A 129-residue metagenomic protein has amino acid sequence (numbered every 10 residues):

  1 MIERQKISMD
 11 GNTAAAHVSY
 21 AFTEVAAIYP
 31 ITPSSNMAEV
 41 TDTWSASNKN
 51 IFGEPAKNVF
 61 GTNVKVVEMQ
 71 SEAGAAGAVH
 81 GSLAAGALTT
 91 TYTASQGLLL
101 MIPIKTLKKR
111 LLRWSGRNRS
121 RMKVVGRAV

Functional and structural regions predicted by a protein language model:
M1-V129: Thiamine diphosphate
